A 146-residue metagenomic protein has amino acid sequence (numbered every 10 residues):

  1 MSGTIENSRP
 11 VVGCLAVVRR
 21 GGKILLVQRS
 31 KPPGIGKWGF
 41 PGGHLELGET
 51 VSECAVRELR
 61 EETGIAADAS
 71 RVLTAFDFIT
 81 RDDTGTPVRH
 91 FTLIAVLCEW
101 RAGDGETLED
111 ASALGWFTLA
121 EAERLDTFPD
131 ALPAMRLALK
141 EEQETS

Functional and structural regions predicted by a protein language model:
M1-E6, D82-T86: Short, P/G- and charge-enriched loop/turn segments at secondary-structure junctions
S2-I24: Conserved N-terminal beta-strand and adjoining loop/helix that marks the start of the Nudix/MutT-like hydrolase domain
A16, V72, V96-C98: A structural signal for short, well-ordered beta-strand segments
V18, L26, C98-W100, W116: Conserved hydrophobic "DFG−1" position in protein kinase catalytic cores
P33-W38: A conserved beta-turn-beta hairpin within the catalytic core of GNAT-like acetyltransferases that forms part
F40-P41, L45-L73: The catalytic Nudix box helix
F76-D104: Active-site-adjacent beta-strand/loop module that shapes the phosphate/pyrophosphate-binding cleft
E106-A138: NUDIX/MutT-family hydrolases
